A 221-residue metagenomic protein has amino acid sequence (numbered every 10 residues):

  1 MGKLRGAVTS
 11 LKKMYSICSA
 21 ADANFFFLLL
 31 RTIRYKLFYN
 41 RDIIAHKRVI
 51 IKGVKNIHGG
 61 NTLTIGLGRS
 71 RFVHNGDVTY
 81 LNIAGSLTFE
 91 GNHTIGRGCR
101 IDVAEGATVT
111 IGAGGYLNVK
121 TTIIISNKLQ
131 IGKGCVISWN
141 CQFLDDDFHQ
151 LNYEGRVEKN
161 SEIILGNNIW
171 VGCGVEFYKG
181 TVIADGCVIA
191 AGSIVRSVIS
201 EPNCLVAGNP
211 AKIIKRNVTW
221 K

Functional and structural regions predicted by a protein language model:
M1-L144, G166-N168, V175, D185 (+3 more regions): Domain-scale signature associated with acetyltransferase and cell-envelope carbohydrate enzymes
D147-F148: Short, acidic/turn-prone active-site loops that include or flank metal/cofactor- and phosphate-binding residues
G155-G166: Glycine-rich NAD(P)-binding loop of Rossmann-like domains
I163, G180-T181, N203: A short, glycine- and basic residue-enriched loop/turn that sits immediately adjacent to a domain's principal
I183-A184, V188-I194: A generic "structured core" feature
R196-C204: Gly/Pro- and small hydrophobic-enriched strand-loop and loop-to-helix capping segments that sit at the rims
